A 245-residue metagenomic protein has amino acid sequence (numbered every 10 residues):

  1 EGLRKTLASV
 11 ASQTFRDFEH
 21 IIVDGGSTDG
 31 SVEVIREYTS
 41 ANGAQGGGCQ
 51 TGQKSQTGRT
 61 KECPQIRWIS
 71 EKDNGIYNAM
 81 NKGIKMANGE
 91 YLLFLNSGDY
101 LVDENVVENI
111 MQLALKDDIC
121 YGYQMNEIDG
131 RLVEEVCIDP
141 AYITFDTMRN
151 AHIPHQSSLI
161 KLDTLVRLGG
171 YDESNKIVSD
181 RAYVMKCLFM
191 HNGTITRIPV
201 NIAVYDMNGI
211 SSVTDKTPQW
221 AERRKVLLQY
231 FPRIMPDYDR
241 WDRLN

Functional and structural regions predicted by a protein language model:
R4, D29-Y38: Acidic helix N-cap motif at the loop->helix transition within catalytic regions of sugar-transfer enzymes
T6, C63, S70-A87: Glycine-rich, basic loop-to-helix element that forms the pyrophosphate-binding segment of sugar-nucleotide handling
A8-D17: Short, acidic, metal-binding catalytic loop of nucleotide-sugar glycosyltransferases
R16, D24-E33, N96, Y100: A conserved acidic beta->alpha catalytic loop
V32, R36, I76-K85, M185 (+1 more regions): Short, conserved alpha-helix that lines the donor NDP-sugar binding/gating region of sugar-transfer enzymes
L92: Short aromatic/hydrophobic "clamp" motif used to bind/position activated sugar donors
Y100, E104-E134: Conserved donor NDP-sugar-binding/catalytic core segment of glycosyltransferases
V136-V226: Conserved nucleotide-sugar donor-binding catalytic segment
